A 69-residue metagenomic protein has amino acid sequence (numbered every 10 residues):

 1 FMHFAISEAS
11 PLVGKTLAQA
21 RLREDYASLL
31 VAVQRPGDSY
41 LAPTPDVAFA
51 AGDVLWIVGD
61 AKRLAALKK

Functional and structural regions predicted by a protein language model:
H3-K69: Cytosolic Rossmann-like ligand/nucleotide-binding regulatory domains
